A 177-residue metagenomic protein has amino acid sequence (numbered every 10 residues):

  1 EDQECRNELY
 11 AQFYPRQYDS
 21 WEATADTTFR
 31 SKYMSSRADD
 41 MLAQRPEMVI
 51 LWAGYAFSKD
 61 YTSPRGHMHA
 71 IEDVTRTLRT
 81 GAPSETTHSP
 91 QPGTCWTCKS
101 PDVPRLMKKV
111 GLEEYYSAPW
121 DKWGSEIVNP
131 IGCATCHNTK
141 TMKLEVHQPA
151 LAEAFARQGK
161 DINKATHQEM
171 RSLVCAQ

Functional and structural regions predicted by a protein language model:
E1-M170: Sequence context of c-type cytochrome heme-c attachment sites
L173-Q177: Extended catalytic-interface subdomain
